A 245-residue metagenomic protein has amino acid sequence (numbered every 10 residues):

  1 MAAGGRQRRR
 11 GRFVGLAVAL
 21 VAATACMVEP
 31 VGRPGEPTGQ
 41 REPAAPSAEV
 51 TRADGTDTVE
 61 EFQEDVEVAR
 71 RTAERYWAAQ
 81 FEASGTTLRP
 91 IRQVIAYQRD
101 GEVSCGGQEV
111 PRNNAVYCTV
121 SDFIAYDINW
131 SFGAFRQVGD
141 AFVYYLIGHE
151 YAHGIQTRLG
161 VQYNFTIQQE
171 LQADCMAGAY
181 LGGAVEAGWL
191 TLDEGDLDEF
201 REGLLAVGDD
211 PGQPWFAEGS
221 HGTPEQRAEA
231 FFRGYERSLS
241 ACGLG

Functional and structural regions predicted by a protein language model:
A2-G4, V14-G15, A22, C26-C105 (+1 more regions): A metal-dependent hydrolase signature that marks the N-terminal structural subdomain at the beginning of catalytic folds
T56, E60-Q63, V161-C175: Active-site metal-coordination segments of metallo-dependent hydrolases
E67-R70, Q80-E82, G178-D210: Short helix/loop segments within enzyme catalytic domains that coordinate or immediately flank catalytic cofactors
W77, Y145-R158, D174, G178: Active-site recognition of the HExxH zinc-binding catalytic motif
R99-A125: Catalytic zinc-binding patch centered on the HExxH motif and its immediate surroundings that defines zinc-dependent
I128-Y145, V161-I167: Short pre-active-site segment immediately N-terminal to the catalytic Zn-binding motif
Y151-I167, Y180-V185: Catalytic Zn2+-binding segment of zinc metalloproteases
G212-G245: Pan-zinc metallopeptidase signature
